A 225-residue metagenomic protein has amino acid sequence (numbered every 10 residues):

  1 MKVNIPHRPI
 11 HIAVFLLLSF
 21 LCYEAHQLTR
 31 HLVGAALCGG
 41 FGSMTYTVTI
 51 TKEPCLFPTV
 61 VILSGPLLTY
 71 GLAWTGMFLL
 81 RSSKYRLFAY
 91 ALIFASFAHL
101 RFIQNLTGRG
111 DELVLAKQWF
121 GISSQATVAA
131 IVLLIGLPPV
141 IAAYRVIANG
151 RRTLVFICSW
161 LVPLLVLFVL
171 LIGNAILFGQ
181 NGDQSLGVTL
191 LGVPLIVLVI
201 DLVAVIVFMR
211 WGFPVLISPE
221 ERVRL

Functional and structural regions predicted by a protein language model:
M1-R8: Short, Lys/Arg-rich, polar N-terminal cytosolic tail immediately upstream of the first transmembrane signal-anchor
R8-V14: Select transmembrane alpha-helical segments in multipass membrane proteins
V14-V61, L67: Small-residue-rich helix-interface/hinge motifs
G34, G40-I50, G110-F120, G182-L186: Membrane-interface interhelical loops and short amphipathic "cap" helices that link adjacent transmembrane segments
L37-F41, G76, G212: Single-residue recognition of alpha-helix boundary sites
E53-A148, F156-F178, I196-M209: Metalloprotease/metallohydrolase-associated module, dominated by Zn2+-dependent proteases
A175-V193: Extracellular/periplasmic helix-loop-helix junctions in multi-pass membrane proteins
W211-L225: Short, highly charged, low-complexity non-transmembrane loops/tails of multi-pass membrane proteins
